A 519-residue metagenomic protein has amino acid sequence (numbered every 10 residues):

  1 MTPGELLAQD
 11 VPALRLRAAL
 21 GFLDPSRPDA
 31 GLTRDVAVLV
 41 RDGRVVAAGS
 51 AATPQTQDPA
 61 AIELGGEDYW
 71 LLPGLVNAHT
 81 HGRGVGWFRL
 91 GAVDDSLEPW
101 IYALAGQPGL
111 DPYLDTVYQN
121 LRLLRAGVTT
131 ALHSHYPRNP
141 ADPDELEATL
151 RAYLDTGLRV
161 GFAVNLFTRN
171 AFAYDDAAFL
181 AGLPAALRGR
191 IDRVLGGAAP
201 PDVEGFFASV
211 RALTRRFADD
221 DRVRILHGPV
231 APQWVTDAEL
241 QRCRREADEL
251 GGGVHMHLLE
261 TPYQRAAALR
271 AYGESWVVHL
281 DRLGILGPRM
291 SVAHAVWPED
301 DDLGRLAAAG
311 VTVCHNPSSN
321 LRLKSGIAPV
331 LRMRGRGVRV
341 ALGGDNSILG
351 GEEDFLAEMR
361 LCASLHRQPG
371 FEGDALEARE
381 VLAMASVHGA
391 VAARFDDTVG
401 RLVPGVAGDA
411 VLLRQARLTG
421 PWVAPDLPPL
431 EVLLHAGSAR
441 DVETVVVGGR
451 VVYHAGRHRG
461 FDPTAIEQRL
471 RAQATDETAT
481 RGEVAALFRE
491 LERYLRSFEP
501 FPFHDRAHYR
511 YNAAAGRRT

Functional and structural regions predicted by a protein language model:
M1-Q57, W70-L71, Y509: N-terminal metal-binding scaffold of metallo-dependent hydrolase/deaminase domains
F22-A37, L323-K324, V330, A390-L430: Acidic, glycine-enriched loop/beta-strand segments at the rims of small-molecule binding/catalytic pockets
L71, R89-R159, G205-D219, R471: Alpha-helical scaffold segments that flank or form the walls of functional sites
P73-V85, G253-E260: Histidine-centered catalytic micro-motifs
W87-R89, F172-D175, P262-E274, D302-A307 (+3 more regions): Histidine/acidic-residue-rich catalytic or RNA/ligand-binding cores of hydrolases and nuclease-related proteins
L146-A293: Metal-coordinating catalytic core of metallo-dependent amide/deamination hydrolases
R282-R289, L331-R417: His/Asp/Glu-enriched, well-ordered alpha-helical/loop segment that forms or immediately abuts the divalent-metal
A407-E467: C-terminal cap of metal-dependent C-N hydrolases
